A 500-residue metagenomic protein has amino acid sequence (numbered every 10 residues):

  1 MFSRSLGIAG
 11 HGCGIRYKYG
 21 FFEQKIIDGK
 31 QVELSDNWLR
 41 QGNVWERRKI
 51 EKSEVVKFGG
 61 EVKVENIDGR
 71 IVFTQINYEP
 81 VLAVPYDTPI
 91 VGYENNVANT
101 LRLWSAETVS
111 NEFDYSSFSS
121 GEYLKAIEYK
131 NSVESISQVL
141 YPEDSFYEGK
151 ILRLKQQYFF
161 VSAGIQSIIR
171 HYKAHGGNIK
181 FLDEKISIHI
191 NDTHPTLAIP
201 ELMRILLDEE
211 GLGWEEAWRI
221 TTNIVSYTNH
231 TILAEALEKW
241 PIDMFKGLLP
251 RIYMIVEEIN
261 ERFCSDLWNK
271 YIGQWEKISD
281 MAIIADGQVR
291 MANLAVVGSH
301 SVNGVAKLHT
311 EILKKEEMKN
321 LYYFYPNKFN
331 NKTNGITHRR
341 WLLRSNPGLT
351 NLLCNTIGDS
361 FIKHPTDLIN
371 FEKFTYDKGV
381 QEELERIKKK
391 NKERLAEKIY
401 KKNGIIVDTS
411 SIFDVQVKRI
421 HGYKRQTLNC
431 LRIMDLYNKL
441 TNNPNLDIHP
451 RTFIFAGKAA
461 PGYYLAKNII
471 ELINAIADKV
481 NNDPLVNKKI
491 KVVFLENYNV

Functional and structural regions predicted by a protein language model:
M1-V500: A conserved ligand/cofactor-binding region detector
